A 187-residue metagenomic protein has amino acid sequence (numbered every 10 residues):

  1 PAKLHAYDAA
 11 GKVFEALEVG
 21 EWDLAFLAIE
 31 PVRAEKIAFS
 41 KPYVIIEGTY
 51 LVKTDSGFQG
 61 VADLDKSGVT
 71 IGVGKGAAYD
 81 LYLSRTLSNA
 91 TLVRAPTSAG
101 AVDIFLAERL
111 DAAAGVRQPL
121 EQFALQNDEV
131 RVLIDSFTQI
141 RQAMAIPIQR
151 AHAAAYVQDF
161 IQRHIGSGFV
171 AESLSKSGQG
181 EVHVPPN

Functional and structural regions predicted by a protein language model:
P1-D65, R131-F137: Acidic, polar ligand-binding/catalytic clefts
A2-A9, V73, A90-S98: Short beta-strand-to-loop elements that line the ligand-binding cleft of bilobed periplasmic-binding protein-like
L17-E18, L64, I104-L106, M144: Hydrophobic residues within well-ordered alpha-helices
F26-K36, Y82-R85, L106-A107, D111-T138: A ligand-binding cleft/hinge motif common to bilobed small-molecule-binding domains
I45-V52, R117, E121-Q162, G180-N187: Periplasmic-binding protein-like
D55-A62, V93, Q149-A155: Short helix-loop capping/hinge motifs at secondary-structure junctions, enriched in acidic/polar residues
A62-A77, T91-L92: Short loop->beta-strand "edge-of-pocket" segments that line small-molecule binding or catalytic clefts across diverse
A78-A95, V132-L133, Q162-N187: Ligand-binding clefts/hinges and TM-proximal coupling segments of bilobed small-molecule sensing domains
